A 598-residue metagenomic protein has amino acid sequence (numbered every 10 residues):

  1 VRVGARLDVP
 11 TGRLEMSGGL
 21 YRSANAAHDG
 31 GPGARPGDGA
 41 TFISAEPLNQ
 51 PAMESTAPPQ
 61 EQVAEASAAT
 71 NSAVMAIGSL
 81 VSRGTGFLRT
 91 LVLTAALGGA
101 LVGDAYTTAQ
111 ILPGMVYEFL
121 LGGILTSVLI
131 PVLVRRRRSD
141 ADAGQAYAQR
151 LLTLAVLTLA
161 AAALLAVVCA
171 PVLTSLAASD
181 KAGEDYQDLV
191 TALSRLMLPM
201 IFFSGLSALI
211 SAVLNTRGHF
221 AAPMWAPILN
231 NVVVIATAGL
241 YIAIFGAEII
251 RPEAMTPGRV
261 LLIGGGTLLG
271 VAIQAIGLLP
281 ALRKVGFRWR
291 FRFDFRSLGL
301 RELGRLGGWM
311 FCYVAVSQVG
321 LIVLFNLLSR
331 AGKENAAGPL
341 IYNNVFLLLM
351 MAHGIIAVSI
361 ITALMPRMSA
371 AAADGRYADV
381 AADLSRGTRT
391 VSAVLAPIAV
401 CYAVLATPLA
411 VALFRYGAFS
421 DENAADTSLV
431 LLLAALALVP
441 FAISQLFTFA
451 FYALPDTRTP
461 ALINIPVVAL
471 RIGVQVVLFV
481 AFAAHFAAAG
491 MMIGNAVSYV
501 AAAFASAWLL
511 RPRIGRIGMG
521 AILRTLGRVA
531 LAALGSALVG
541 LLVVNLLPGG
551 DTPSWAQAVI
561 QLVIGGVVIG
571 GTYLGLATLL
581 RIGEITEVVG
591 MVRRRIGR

Functional and structural regions predicted by a protein language model:
V3-G4, I463: Long, compositionally biased low-complexity segments
R6-P10, H28-G37: Compositionally biased, low-complexity flexible segments
L14-A26, A40-R598: Membrane-embedded alpha-helical bundles of multi-pass transporters/translocases, especially carrier/permease families
